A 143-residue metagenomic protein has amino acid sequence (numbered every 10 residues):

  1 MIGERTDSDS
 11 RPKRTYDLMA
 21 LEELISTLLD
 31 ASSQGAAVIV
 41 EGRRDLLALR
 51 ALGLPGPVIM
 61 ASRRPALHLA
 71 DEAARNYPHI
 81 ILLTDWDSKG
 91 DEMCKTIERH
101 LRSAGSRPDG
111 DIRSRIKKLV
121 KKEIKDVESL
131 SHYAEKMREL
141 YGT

Functional and structural regions predicted by a protein language model:
M1-A37, R43-L47, L69-A70: Phosphate-handling DNA/RNA-contact segment within nucleic-acid enzymes
I2-S10, A48-L52, A61-T143: TOPRIM fold recognition
S32-V38, G56-P57, H79-I80: Short active-site oxyanion
V38-I39, G90: Charged, low-complexity surface patches
G42-R43, D85: Fold-independent oxyanion-binding glycine-rich loops and adjacent beta-strand/coil segments at enzyme active sites
